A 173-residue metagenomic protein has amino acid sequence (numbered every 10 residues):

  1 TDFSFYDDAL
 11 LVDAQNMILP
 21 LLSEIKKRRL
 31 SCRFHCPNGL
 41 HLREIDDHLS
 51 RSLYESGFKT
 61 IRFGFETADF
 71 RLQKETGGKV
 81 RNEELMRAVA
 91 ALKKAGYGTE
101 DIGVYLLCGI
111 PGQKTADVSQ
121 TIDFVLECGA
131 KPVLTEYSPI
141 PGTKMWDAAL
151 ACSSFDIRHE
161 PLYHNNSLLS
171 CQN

Functional and structural regions predicted by a protein language model:
T1-I102, C108-I110: Conserved SAM/AdoMet-binding glycine-rich loop
F5, L10, N16-L21, C32-C36 (+4 more regions): Broad hydrophobic/π-residue packing in well-ordered secondary structure
I18-K26, F58, K114-A130: Short, electropositive alpha-helical surface patch
D101, A116-N173: C-terminal accessory regions of radical SAM enzymes
